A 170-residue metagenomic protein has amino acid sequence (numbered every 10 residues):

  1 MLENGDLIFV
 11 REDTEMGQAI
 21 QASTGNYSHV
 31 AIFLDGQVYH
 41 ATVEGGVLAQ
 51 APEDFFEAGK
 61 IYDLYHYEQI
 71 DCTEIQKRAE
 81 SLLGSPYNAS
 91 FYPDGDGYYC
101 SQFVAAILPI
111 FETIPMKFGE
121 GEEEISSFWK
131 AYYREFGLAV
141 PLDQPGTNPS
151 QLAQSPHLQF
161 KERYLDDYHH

Functional and structural regions predicted by a protein language model:
M1-H170: Cysteine-nucleophile amide-bond enzymes
